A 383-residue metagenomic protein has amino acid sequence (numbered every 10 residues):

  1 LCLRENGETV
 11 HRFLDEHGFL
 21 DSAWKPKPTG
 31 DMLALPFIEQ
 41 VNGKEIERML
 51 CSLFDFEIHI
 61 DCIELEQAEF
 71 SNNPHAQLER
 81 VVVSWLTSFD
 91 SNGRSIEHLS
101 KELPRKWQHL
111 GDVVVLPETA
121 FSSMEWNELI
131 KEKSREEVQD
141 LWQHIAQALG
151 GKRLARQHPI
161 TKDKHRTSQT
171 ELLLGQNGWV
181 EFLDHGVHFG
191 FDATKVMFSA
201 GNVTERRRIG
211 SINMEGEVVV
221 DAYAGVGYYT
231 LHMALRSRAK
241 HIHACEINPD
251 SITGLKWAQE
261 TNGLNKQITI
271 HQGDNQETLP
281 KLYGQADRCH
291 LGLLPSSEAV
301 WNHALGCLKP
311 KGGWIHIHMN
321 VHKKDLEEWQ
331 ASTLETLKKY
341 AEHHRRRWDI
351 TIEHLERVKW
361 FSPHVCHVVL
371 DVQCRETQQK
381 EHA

Functional and structural regions predicted by a protein language model:
L1-A383: SAM-dependent transferase fold signal centered on methyltransferase-like domains, encompassing both Class I
